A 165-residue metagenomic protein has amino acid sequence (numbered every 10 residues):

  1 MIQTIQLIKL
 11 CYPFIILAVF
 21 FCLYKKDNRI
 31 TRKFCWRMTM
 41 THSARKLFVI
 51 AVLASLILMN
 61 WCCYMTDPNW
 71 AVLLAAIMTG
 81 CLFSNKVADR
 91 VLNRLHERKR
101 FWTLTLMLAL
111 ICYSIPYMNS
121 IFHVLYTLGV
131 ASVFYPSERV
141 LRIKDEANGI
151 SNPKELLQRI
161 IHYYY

Functional and structural regions predicted by a protein language model:
M1-L10, I57-A75, V91-H96, Y113-T127: Membrane-helix interface and helix-disruption motif detector
I5-T31: N-terminal signal-anchor/start-transfer transmembrane helix
C22-C35, F83-L92: C-terminal ends of transmembrane helices
F34-N69: Membrane-helix boundary elements
W36-K46, A88-R100: Short, amphipathic, aromatic/basic-enriched membrane-interface segments that mark the entry/exit of transmembrane
I50-N60, T103-I115: Hydrophobic, membrane-inserted alpha-helices
A75-K86, T127-V140: Alpha-helical transmembrane segments and their membrane-interface exit regions
V140-Y165: Short, highly charged, low-complexity non-transmembrane loops/tails of multi-pass membrane proteins
